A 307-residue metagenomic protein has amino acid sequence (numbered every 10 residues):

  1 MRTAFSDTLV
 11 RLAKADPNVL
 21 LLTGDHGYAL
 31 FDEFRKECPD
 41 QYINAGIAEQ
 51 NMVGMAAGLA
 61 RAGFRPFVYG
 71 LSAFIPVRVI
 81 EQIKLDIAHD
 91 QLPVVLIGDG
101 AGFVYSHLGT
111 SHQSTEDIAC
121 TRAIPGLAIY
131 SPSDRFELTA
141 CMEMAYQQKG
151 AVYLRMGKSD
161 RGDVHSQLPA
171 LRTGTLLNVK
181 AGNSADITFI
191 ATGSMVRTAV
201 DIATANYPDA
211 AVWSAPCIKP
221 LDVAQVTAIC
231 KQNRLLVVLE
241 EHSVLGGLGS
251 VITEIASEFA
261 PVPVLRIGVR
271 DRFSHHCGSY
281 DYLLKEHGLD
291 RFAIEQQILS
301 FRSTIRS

Functional and structural regions predicted by a protein language model:
M1-K149, Y153-R155, D160, T173: Thiamine diphosphate
R2, N18-E37, M52, Y105-S106 (+1 more regions): Thiamine diphosphate
